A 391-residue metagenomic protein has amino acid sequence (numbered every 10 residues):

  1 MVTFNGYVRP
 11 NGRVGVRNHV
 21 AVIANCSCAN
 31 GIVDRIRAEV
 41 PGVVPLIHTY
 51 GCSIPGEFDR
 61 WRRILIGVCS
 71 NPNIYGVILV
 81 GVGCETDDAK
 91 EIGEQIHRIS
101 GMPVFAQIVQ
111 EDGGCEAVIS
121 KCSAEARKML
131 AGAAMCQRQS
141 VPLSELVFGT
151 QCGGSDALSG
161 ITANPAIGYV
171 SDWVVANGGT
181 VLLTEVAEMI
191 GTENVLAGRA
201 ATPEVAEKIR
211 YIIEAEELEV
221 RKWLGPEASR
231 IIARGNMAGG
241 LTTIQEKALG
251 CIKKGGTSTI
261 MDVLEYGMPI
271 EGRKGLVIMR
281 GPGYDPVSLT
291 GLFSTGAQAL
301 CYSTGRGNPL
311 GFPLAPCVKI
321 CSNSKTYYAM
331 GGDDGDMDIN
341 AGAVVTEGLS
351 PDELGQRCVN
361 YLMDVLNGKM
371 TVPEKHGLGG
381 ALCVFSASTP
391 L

Functional and structural regions predicted by a protein language model:
M1-L391: Metallocofactor- and cofactor-centric catalytic cores in central/energy metabolism, strongly enriched
